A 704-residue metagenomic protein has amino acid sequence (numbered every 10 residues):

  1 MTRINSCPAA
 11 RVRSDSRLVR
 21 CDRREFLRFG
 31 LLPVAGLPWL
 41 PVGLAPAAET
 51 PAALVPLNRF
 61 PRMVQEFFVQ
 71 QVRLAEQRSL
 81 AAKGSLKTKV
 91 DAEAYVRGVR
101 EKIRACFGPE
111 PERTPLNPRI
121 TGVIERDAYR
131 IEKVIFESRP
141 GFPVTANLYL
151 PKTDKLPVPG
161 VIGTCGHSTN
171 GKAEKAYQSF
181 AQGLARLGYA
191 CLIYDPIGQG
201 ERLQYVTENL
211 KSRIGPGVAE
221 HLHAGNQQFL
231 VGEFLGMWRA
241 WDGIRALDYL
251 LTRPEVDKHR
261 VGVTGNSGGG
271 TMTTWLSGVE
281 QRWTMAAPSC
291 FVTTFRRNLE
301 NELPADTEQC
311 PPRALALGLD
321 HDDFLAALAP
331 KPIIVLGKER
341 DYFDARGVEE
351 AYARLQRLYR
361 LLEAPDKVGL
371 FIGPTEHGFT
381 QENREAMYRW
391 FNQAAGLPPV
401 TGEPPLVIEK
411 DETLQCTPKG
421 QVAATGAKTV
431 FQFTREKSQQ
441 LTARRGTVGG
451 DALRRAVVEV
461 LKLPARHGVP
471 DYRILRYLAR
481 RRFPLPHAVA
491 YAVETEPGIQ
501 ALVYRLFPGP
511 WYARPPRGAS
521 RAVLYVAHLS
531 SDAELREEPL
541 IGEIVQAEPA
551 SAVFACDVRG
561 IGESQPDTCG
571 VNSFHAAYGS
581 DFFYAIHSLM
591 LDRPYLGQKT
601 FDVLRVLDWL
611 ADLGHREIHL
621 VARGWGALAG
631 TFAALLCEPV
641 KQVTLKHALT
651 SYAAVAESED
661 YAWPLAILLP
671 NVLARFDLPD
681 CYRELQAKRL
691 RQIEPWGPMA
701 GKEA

Functional and structural regions predicted by a protein language model:
C7, R11-V34: N-terminal secretory signal peptides and thylakoid transit peptides that target proteins across membranes
L37-L44: C-terminal segment of classical bacterial N-terminal signal peptides
A48-V144, A329, L336-L502, L506-R521 (+6 more regions): Alpha/beta-hydrolase-fold serine-hydrolase catalytic core, especially in secreted/extracellular enzymes
Y149-P151, T164, Y194, T264-N266 (+12 more regions): Generic beta-strand/beta-sheet core signal
L156, G160-I244, L251, T294-E302 (+2 more regions): Cap/lid segment of the alpha/beta-hydrolase catalytic domain
V158-P159, L187-Y189, K258-R260, Q281-T284 (+5 more regions): Loop/turn elements at helix/coil->beta-strand transitions in domains of secreted/extracellular proteins
D248-A314, V606-A674: Primarily recognizes the serine-hydrolase "nucleophile elbow" in alpha/beta-hydrolase and SGNH/GDSL folds
P312-L325, Q356, R675-D680: Alpha-helical scaffolding within the catalytic cores of extracellular/periplasmic polymer-degrading hydrolases
